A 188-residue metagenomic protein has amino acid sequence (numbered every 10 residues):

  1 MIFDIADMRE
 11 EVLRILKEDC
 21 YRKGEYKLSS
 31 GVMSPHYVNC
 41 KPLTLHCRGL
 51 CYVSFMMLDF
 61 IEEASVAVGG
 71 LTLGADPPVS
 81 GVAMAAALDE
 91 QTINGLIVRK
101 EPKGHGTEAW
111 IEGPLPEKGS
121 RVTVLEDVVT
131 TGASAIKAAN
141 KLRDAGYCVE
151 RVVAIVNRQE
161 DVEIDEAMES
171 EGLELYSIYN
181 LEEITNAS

Functional and structural regions predicted by a protein language model:
M1-E63: Active-site-facing substrate-recognition patch
I2-I15, N140-S188: PRPP-dependent phosphoribosyltransferase catalytic core
S30, G113-E117, A145, A167-E169: Solvent-exposed alpha-helices and their adjacent loops that cap or buttress functional pockets in soluble metabolic
M57-V66, A139-A145: Phosphate/pyrophosphate-binding loops at sites that engage ATP/ADP/AMP, CoA/4′-phosphopantetheine, polyphosphate
A64-G74, V153-A154: Short glycine-rich phosphate-binding loop at a beta-alpha junction
A67, R121-T123, R151: Structural motif
P78-T123, A133-K137: Short, glycine/charge-rich flexible loops or terminal/linker lids adjacent to PRPP-binding catalytic cores
